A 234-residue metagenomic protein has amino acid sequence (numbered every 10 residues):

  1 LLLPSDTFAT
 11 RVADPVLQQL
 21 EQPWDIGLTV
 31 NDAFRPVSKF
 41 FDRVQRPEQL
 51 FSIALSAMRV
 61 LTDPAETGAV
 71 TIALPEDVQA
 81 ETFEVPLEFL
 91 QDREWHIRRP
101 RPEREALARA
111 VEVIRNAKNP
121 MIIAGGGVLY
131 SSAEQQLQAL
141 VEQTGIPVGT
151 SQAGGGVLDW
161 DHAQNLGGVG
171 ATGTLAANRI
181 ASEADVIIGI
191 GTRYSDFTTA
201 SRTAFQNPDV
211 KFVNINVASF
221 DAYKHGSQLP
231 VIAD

Functional and structural regions predicted by a protein language model:
L1-D234: N-terminal alpha/beta PP-like core and its mobile active-site loop of ThDP/TPP-dependent enzymes
